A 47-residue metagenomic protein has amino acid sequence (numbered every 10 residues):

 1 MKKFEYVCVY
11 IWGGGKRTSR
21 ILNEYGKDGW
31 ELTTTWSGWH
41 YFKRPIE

Functional and structural regions predicted by a protein language model:
M1-E47: Terminus-proximal functional modules
